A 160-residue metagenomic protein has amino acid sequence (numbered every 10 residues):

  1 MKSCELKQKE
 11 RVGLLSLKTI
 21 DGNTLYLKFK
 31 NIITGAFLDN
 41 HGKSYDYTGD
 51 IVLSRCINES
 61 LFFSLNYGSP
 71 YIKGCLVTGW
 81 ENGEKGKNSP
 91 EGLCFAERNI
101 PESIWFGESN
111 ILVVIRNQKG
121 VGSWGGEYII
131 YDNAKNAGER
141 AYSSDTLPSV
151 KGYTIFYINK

Functional and structural regions predicted by a protein language model:
M1-T24, I100-K160: Acidic, small-residue rich beta-repeat scaffolds with periodic aromatic anchors
V12-L15, D50, F62-S64: Short secondary-structure capping/turn segments at boundaries of alpha-helices and beta-strands
T19-K43, I72-F95, S123-D145: Surface-exposed loop/turn elements that mediate protein-protein interactions on large endomembrane-trafficking
L38-I57: Blade-loop segments of beta-propeller domains
R55-N66, E108-I115: Acidic/hydrophobic-patterned starts of short beta strands in beta-sheet-rich repeat architectures
Y67-Y71: Solvent-exposed loop/turn segments connecting transmembrane beta-strands in outer-membrane beta-barrel proteins
